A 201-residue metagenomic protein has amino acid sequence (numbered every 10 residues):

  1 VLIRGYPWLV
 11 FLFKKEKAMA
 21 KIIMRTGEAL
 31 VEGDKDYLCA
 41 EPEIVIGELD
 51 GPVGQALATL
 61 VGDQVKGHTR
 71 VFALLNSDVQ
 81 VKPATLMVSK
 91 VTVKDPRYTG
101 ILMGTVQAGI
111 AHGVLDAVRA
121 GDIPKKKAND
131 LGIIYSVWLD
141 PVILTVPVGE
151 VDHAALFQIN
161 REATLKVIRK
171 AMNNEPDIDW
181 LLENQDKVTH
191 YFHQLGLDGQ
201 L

Functional and structural regions predicted by a protein language model:
R4-P7: Intrinsically disordered, low-complexity proline-rich regions
F13-L201: Accessory interaction regions appended to the cores of large information-processing enzymes
